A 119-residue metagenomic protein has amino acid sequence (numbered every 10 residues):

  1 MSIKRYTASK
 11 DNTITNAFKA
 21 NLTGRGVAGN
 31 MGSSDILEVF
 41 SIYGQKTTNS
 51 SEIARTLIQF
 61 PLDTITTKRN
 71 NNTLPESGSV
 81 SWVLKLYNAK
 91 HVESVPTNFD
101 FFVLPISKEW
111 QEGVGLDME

Functional and structural regions predicted by a protein language model:
M1-E119: Secreted, disulfide-rich extracellular signaling modules
